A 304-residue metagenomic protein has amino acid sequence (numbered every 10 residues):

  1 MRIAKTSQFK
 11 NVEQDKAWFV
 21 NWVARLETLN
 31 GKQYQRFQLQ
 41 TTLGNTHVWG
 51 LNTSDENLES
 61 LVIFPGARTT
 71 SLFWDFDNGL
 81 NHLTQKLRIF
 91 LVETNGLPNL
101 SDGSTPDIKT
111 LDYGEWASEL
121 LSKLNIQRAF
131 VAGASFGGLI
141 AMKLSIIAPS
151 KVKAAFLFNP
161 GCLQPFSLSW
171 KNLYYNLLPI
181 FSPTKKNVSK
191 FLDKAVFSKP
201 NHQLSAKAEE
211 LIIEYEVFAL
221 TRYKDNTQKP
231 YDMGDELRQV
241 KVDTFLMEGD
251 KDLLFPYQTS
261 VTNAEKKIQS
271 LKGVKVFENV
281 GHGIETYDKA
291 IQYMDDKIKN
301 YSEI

Functional and structural regions predicted by a protein language model:
M1-L61, Q85-L87, N300-I304: Alpha/beta-hydrolase fold catalytic core
H47-N99: Conserved HGGG/HGGXW glycine-rich cap/lid loop of the alpha/beta-hydrolase fold
F76-D77, V242, P256-E265: Short alpha-helix in the alpha/beta-hydrolase fold that links the catalytic acid
F90-A132: Active-site loop/oxyanion-hole signature of alpha/beta-hydrolase fold enzymes
M142, I146, A155-S182: Flexible "cap/lid" loop of the alpha/beta hydrolase fold
F166-L168, P183-R238: Conserved alpha/beta-hydrolase catalytic His-Asp/Glu region
V240, L246-E248: Short beta-strand/loop motif that positions the catalytic acidic residue of the alpha/beta-hydrolase fold
V280-K289: Catalytic histidine-centered segment of alpha/beta-hydrolase-like enzymes
